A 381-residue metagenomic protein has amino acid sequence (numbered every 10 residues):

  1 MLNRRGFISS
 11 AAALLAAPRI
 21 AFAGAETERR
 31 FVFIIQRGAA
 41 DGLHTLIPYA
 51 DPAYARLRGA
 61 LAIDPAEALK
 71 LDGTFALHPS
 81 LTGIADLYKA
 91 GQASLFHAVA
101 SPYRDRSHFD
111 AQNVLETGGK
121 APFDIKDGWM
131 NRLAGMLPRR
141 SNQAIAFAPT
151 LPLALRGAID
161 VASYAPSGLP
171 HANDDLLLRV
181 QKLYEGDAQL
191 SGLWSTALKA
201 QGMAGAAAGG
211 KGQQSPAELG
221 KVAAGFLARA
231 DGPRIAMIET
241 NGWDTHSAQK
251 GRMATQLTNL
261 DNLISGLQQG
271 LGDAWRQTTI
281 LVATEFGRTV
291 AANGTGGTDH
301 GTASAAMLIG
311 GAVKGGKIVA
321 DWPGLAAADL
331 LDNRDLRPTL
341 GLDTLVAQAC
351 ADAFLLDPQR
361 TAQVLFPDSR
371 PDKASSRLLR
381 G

Functional and structural regions predicted by a protein language model:
M1-D273, A291, A305-G381: Feature for exported/extracytoplasmic and membrane-associated proteins, marking the mature portion
I264, Q268-T295, H300: Metal-dependent active-site segment of extracytoplasmic phospho-/sulfohydrolases and closely related
